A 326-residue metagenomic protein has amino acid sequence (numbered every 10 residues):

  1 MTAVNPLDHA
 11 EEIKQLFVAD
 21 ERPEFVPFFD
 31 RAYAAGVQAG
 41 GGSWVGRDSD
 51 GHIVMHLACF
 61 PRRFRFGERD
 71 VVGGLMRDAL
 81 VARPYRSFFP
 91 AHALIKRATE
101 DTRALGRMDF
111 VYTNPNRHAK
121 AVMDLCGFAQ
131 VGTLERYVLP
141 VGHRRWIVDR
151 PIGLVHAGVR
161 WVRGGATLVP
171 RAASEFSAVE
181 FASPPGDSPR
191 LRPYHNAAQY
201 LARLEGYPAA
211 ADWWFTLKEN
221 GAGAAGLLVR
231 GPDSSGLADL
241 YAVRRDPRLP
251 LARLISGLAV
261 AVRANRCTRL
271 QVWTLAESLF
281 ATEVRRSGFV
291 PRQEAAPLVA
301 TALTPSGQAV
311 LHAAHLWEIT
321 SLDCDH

Functional and structural regions predicted by a protein language model:
T2-D50, A58, R63-F66, D124-D239 (+1 more regions): Amide-forming acyltransferase catalytic core, primarily the GNAT-like/NAT-type and related acyltransferase folds
A32, P61, D109-R163, G226-L249 (+1 more regions): Active-site/acyl-donor-binding loops of N-acyltransferases
G41, A104-M108, D212, A264-R269: Short, high-confidence coil segments that cap the C-terminus of an alpha-helix and link into the following beta-strand
R65-V71, R86-P90: Alpha-helix boundary/capping segments in eukaryotic regulatory proteins
D70-R83, S234-D246: Conserved acetyl-CoA binding element of GNAT-fold acetyltransferases
G74-V81, A93-A104, V111-D124, R136-P140: Hydrophobic, well-ordered secondary-structure scaffolds
V81, R86-T102, R248-V260: Conserved acetyl-CoA-binding loop-helix of GNAT-fold acetyltransferases
